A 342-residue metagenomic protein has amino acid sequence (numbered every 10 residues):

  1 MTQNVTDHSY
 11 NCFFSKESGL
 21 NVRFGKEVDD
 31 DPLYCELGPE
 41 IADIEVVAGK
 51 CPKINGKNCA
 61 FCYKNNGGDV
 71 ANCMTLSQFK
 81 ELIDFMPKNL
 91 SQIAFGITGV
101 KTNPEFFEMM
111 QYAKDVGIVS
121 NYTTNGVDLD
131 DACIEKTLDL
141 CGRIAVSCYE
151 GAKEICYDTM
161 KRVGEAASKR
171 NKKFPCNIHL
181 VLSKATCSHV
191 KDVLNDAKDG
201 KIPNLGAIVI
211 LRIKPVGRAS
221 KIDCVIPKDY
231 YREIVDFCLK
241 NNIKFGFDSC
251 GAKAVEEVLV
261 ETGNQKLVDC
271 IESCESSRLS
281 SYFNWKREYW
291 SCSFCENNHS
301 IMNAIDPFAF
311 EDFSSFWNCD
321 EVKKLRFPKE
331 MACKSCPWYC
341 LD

Functional and structural regions predicted by a protein language model:
M1-F14, A207-C295, Y339: A C-terminal junction/extension of Radical SAM enzymes
M1-Y10, E17-S18, F24, V28-D30 (+3 more regions): Flexible mid-to-C-terminal extensions adjoining Fe-S/redox cofactors in radical SAM and related proteins
D30-Q78, C292-F294: Canonical Radical SAM [4Fe-4S] cluster-binding loop centered on the CxxxCxxC motif and its immediate flanking residues
P39-E45, E257-G263, F316-F327: Short, intrinsically disordered, charge-biased short linear motifs at domain edges
V46, Y122, R287: Conserved, mostly hydrophobic/aromatic
P52-I54, D69-V70, T102-N103, T186-S188 (+3 more regions): Short catalytic/ligand-binding loop motif for oxyanion handling, primarily in non-cytosolic enzymes, centered on
N58-F61, S273, A332: The −1 position to Zn-ligating cysteines in a subset of zinc-ribbon hairpins
L76-G96, N103-R212: Radical SAM/AdoMet-radical enzyme domain recognition
